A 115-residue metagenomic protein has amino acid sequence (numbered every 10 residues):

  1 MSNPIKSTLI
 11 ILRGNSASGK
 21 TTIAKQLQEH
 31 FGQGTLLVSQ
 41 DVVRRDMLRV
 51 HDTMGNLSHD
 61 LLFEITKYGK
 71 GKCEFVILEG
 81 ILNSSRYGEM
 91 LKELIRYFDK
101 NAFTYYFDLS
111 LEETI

Functional and structural regions predicted by a protein language model:
P4-L9, C73-E74: Pre-Walker A (Motif I) flank of P-loop NTPase domains
L12: Hydrophobic anchor at the beta1->P-loop junction of P-loop NTPases
N15-S16: The conserved Walker
G19: Conserved glycine(s) of the Walker
T22-K72: Conserved substrate/cofactor phosphate-moiety recognition/catalytic segment in nucleotide-dependent phosphotransferases
K72-L78, F103: Loop/turn-to-beta-strand initiation segments
G80-L82, L109-S110: Short strand-turn motif at the edge of the Rossmann-like AdoMet-binding core
Y97-I115: Conserved phosphate-donor/acceptor-positioning beta-strand/loop module used by diverse small-molecule
